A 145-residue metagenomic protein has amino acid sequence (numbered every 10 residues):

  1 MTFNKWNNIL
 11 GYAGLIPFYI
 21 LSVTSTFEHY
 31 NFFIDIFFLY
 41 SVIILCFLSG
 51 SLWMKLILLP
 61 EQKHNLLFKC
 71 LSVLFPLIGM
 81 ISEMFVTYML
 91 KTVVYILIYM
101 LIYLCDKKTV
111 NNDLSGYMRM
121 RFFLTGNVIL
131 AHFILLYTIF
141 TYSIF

Functional and structural regions predicted by a protein language model:
M1-T2, F27-I34, G50-K63, F85-V86 (+1 more regions): Short juxtamembrane and helix-loop transition motifs at transmembrane-helix boundaries in membrane proteins
K5-S25, G126-H132: The first (N-terminal) embedded transmembrane alpha-helix
L15-Y19, F38-I81: Core segments of alpha-helical transmembrane spans in multipass integral membrane proteins
S22-T26, L77-T87: Hydrophobic alpha-helical transmembrane segments
I43-S49, L97-K108: Alpha-helical transmembrane segments and their membrane-interface exit regions
E83-L101: Transmembrane helix-loop-helix
K108-L130: Interfacial loop-to-transmembrane junctions
I134-F145: Juxtamembrane boundary at the C-terminal end of a transmembrane helix
